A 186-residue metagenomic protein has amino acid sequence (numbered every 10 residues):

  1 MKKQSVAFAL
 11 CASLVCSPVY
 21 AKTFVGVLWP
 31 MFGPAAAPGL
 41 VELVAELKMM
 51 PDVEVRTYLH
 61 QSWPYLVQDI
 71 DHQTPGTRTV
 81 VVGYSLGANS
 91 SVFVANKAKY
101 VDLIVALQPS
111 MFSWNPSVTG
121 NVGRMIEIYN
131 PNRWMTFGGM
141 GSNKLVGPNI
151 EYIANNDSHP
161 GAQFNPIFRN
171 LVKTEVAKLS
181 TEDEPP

Functional and structural regions predicted by a protein language model:
M1-V6: Bacterial N-terminal signal peptides that target proteins for export
A9-V15: Bacterial N-terminal signal peptides
S17-A21: Sec/Tat signal peptide C-region and signal peptidase I cleavage site
K22-G76, N156-P160: Active-site catalytic motif of lipid deacylating hydrolases and related acyltransferases
T23-G26, Y65-S142: Serine-dependent carboxylesterase/thioesterase catalytic core of lipase-like alpha/beta-hydrolase/SGNH enzymes
G39-L43, S62, L66, L86-S90 (+3 more regions): Stable alpha-helical elements in mature extracytoplasmic
K48-T57, A98-L103, L145-I150: Structural alpha-beta junctions
S117-P186: C-terminal catalytic-base region of ester-bond hydrolases, centering on the histidine of the charge-relay
